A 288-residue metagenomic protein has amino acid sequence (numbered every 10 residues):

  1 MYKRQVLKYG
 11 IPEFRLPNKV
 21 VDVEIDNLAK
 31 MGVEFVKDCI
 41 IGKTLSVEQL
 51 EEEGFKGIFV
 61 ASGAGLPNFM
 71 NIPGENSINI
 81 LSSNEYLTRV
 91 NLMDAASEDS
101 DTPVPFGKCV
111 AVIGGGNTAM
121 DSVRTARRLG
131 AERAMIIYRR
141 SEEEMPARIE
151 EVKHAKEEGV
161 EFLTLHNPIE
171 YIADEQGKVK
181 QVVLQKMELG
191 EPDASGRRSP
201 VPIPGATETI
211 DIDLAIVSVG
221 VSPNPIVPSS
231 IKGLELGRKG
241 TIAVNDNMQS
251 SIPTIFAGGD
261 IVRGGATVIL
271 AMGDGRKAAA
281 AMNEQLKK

Functional and structural regions predicted by a protein language model:
M1-Y2: Short, small-residue-biased leader/transition segments that mark boundaries at the very start of proteins
Q5, V21, F35-C109, I216 (+1 more regions): FAD-binding core/adjacent interface of flavoenzyme oxidoreductases
V6-F55, R148-V160, T209: N-terminal Rossmann-like dinucleotide/flavin-binding domain of flavoprotein oxidoreductases that bind FAD/FMN
K37-E53, L165-G177, E188-G190: A conserved short coil-to-beta-strand element within the FAD-binding core of flavoproteins
N76-G107, P192-G265: FAD-site-proximal beta/loop scaffold in flavoenzymes
A96-A131: Rossmann-like NAD(P)H-binding beta-loop-alpha module
S122, I261-K288: A conserved FAD-binding loop/helix module that cradles the flavin
R128-A134, R139-R140: Conserved S-adenosyl-L-methionine
